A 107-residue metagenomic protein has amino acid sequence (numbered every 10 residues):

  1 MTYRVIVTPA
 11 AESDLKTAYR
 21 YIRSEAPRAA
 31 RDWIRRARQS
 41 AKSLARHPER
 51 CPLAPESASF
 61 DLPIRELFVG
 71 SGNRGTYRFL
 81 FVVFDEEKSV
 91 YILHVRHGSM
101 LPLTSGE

Functional and structural regions predicted by a protein language model:
M1-E66, S71, E107: Basic, Lys/Arg-enriched alpha-helical interface segments
V69-E107: Enriched for short, Lys/Arg-rich terminal
